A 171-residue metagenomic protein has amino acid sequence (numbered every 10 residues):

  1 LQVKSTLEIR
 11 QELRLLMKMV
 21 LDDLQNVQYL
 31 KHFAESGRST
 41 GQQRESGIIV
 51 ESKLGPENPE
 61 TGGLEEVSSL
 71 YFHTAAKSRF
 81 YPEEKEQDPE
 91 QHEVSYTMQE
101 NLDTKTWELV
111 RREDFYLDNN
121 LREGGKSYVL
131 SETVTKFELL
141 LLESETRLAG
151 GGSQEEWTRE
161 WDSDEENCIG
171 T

Functional and structural regions predicted by a protein language model:
L1-R122: Extracytoplasmic beta-strand-rich oligomerization domains located immediately C-terminal to a leader/signal peptide
G124-T171: Short linear sequence signals and composition-biased patches located at protein termini or domain-edge surfaces
